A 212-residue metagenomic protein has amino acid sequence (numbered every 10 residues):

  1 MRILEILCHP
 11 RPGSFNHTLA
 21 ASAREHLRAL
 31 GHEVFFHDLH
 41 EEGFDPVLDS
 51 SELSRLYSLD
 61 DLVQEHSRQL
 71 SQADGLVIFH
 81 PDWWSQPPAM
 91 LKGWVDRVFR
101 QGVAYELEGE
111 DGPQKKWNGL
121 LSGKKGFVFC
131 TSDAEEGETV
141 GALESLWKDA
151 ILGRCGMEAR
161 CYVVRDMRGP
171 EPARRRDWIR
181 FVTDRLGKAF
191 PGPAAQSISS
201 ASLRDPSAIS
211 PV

Functional and structural regions predicted by a protein language model:
R2-H32, H37: N-terminal beta1-alpha1 ligand-phosphate binding loop
S14, D45, S85-P88, E136-E138 (+1 more regions): Short catalytic/ligand-binding loop motif for oxyanion handling, primarily in non-cytosolic enzymes, centered on
T18-A21, D49-E52, L91-W94, V140-E144 (+1 more regions): Short, glycine/charged-enriched secondary-structure capping and boundary segments
R28-A29, L121-G123, R154-C155: A short, structured loop/turn motif at beta-sheet edges
H32-G43, Y162-D166: A short beta-strand-loop structural module common to alpha/beta enzyme folds
L39-S58, E171-R175: N-terminal beta-loop-helix "entrance" segment that forms/cooperates in small-molecule cofactor or anionic ligand
L59-L146: Helix-loop-strand module that forms the ligand-binding subsite of alpha/beta enzymes
G137-V212: Glycine-rich phosphate/pyrophosphate-binding loop and the adjoining helix
